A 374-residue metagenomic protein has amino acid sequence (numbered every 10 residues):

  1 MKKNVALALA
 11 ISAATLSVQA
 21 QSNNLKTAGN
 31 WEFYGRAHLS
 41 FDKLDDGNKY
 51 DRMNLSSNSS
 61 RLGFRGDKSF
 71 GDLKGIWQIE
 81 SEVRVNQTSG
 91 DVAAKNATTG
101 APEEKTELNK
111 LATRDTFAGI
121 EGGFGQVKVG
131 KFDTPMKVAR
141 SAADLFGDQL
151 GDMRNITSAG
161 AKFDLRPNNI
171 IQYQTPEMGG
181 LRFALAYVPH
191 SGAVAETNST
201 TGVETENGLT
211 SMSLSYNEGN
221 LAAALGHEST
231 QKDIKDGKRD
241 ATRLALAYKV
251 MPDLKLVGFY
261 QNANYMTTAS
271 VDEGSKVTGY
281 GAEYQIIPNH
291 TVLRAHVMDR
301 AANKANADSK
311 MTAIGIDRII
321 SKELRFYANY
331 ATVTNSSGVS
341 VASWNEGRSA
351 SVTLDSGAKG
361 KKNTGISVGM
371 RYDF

Functional and structural regions predicted by a protein language model:
M1-S22: Gram-negative bacterial Sec-dependent N-terminal signal peptides
A10, G63-R65, F117-G119, Q172-Q174 (+6 more regions): Outer-membrane beta-barrel architecture
S22-K43, K49-G192, E206, S215-A222: Outer membrane beta-barrel
W31-L39, G75-I79, V127, F183-L185 (+9 more regions): Transmembrane beta-strands of outer-membrane beta-barrel proteins
L39-D45, F70, S81-V85, D133-P135 (+8 more regions): Transmembrane beta-strands of outer-membrane beta-barrel pores
K49-S60, L111-R114, L165-N169, E206-T210 (+4 more regions): Residues that define the transmembrane beta-barrel architecture of outer-membrane proteins
M178, I286, R318, G360-F374: Outer-membrane beta-barrel "beta-signal"
T205-I314, R318: Detector for outer-membrane/organellar transmembrane beta-barrel domains, recognizing the amphipathic beta-strand
